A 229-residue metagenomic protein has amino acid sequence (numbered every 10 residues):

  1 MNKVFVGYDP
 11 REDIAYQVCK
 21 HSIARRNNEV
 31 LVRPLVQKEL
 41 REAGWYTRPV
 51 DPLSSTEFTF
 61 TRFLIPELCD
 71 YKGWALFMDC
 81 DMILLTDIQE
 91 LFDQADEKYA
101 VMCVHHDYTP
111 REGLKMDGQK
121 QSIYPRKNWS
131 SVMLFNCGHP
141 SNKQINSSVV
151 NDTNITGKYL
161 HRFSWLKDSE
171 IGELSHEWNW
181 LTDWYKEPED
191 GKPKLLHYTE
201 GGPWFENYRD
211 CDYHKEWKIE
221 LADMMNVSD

Functional and structural regions predicted by a protein language model:
M1-F5, R11, Q17, R26-N27 (+2 more regions): A glycosyltransferase accessory/donor-loop signature
E12-D13, L84: Alpha-helix N-cap/loop-to-helix initiation residues
L31-L68: Active-site-proximal specificity loops/subdomain of glycosyltransferases
Y46-L53, K115-K120, P188-G191: Short, surface-exposed amphipathic charged segments that create phosphate/polyanion-binding patches used for binding
T61-P110, L134: GT-A fold catalytic core of metal-dependent nucleotide-sugar glycosyltransferases, centered on the diacidic
E67, F92-A95, S122-P125, R162-L166 (+1 more regions): A general structural signal for short secondary-structure junctions and capping/turn motifs
Q94-L160: Conserved catalytic core of nucleotide-sugar-dependent glycosyltransferases
